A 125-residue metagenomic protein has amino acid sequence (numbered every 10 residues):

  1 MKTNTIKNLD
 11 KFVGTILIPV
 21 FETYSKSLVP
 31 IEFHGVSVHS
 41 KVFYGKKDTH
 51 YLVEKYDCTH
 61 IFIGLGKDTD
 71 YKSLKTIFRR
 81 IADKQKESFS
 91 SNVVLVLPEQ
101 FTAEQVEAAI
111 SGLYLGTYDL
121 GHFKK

Functional and structural regions predicted by a protein language model:
M1-K125: Glycine-/small-residue-enriched capping loops at alpha/beta junctions
